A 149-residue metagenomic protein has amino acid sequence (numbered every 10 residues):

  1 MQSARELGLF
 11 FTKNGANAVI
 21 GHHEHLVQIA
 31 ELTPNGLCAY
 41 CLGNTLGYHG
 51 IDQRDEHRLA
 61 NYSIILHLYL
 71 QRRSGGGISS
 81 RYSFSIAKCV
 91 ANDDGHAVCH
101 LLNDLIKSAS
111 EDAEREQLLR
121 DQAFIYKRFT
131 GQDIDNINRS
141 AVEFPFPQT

Functional and structural regions predicted by a protein language model:
M1-F11, D135-F144: Short N-terminal signal/transit or membrane-insertion segments and the immediately adjacent low-complexity/disordered
Q2-I64: Conserved beta-sheet core of the metallophosphoesterase superfamily
D55-T149: A short C-terminal boundary segment appended to hydrolase-like catalytic domains
